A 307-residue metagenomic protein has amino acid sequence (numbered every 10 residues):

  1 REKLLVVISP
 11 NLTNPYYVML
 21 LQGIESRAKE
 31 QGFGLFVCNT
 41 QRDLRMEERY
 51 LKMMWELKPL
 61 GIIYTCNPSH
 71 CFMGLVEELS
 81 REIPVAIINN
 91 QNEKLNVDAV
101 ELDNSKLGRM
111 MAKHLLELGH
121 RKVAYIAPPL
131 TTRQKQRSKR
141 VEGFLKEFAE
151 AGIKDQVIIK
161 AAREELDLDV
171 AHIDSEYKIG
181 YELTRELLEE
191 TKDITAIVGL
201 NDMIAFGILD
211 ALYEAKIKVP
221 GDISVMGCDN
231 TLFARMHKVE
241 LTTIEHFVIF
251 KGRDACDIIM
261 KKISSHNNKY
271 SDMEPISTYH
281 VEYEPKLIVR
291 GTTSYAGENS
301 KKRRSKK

Functional and structural regions predicted by a protein language model:
K3-K113, E117, E189-D193: Alpha-helical recognition/docking segments in bacterial nutrient-uptake and carbohydrate-utilization systems
I8, C38, I88, Y125-I126 (+2 more regions): Short hydrophobic segments within beta-strands
A28-N39, L145-Y177: Short beta-strand elements in bilobed, periplasmic/extracellular small-molecule ligand-binding domains
V100-I126, E142, K146, Y177-E186 (+2 more regions): Hydrophobic alpha-helical segments within soluble ligand-binding/sensing domains
M111-I153, M273-T292: An alpha-beta-alpha
K122, D155-I158, V219-V225: Short acidic capping loops at alpha-helix termini that bridge into adjacent secondary structure
R185-K306: Flexible loop/turn connectors
